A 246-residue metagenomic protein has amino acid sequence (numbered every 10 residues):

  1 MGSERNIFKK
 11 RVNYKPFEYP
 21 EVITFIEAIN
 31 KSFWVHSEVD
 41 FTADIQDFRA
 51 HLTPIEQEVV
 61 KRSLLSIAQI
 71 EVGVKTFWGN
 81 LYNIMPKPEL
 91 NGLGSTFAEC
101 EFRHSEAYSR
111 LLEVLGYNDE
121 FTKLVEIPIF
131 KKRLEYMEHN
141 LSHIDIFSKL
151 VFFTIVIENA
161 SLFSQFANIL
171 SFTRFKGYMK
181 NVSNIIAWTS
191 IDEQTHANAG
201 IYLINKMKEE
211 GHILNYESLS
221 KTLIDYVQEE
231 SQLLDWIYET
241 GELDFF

Functional and structural regions predicted by a protein language model:
M1-F246: Non-heme di-metal
